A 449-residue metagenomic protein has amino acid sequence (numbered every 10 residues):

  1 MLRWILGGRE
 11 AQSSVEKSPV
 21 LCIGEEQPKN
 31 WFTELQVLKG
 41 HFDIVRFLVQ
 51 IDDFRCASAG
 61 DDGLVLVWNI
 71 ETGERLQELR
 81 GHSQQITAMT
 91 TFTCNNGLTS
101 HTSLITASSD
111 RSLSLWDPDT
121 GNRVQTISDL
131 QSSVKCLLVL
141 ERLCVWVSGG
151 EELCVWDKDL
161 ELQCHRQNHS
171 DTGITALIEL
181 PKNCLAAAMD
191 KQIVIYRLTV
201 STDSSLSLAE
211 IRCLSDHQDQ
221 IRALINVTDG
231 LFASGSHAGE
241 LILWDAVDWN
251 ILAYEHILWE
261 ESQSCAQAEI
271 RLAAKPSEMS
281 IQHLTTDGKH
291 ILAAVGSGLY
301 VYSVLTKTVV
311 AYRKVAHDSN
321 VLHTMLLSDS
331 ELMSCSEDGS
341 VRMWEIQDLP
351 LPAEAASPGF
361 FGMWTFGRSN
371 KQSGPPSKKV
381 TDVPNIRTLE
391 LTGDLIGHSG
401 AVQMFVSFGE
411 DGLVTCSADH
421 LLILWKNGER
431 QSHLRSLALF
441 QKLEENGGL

Functional and structural regions predicted by a protein language model:
M1-R55, D61, L66, C94 (+11 more regions): Intrinsically disordered, low-complexity acidic/Ser/Thr/Pro-rich linker and tail segments in large eukaryotic scaffolds
L38-K39, L79-R80, I127-D129, R166-H169 (+4 more regions): Surface loop/turn motifs at the tips and blade-to-blade linkers of beta-strand repeat domains
F42-V49, Q84-N96, S132-L138, D171-I178 (+5 more regions): Canonical WD40 repeat/beta-propeller blade segments in eukaryotic WD-repeat proteins
F54-A57, L66, R75-Q77, N96-I105 (+14 more regions): Structural hallmark of WD40 beta-propellers
A59-D62, A107-D110, S148-E151, A188-K191 (+4 more regions): Conserved strand-to-loop turn within each blade of WD40 beta-propeller repeats
I70-T72, P118-G121, K158-E161, T199-S201 (+4 more regions): Short loop/turn segments that connect beta-strands within beta-propeller blades
V124-I127, Q131-L231, S236, W244-V247: Solenoidal tandem-repeat scaffolds enriched in leucines and small polar residues
V341, V402-L449: Blade-level signature of beta-propeller repeat domains, shared across WD40, Kelch, NHL, RCC1 and BNR/Asp-box propellers
